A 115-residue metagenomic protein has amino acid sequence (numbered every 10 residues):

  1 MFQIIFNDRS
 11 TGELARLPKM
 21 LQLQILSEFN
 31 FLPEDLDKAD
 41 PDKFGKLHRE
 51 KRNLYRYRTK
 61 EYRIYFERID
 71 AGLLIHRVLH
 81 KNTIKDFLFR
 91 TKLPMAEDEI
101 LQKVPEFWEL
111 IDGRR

Functional and structural regions predicted by a protein language model:
M1, R52-L54, D70-G72: A generic structural signal for beta-strand entry/edge sites
M1-E28, K103-R115: Arg/Lys-rich, positively charged N-terminal/basic patches that mediate binding to nucleic acids
K19, F31-E34, H80: Short, intrinsically disordered, mixed-charge
Q24, Y55-R58, R63: Short, cationic motifs built from Arg/Lys/His that form the positively charged side of catalytic pockets
F31-R58, L110: A short, surface-exposed loop/turn module that caps and links secondary-structure elements
Y62-R63, E67-R115: Enriched for short, Lys/Arg-rich terminal
